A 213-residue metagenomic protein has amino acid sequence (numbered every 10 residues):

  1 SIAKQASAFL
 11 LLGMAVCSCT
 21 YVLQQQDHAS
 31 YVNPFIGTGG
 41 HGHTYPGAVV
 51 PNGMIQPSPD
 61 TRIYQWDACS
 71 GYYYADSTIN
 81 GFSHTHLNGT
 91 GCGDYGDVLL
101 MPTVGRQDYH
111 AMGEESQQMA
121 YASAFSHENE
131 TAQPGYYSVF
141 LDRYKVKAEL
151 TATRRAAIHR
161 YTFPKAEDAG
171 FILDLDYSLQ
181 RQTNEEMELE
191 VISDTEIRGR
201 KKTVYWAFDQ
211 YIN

Functional and structural regions predicted by a protein language model:
S1-L10: Bacterial N-terminal signal peptides that target proteins for export
S7, A15-C17, D67: Secreted/extracellular small peptides and ectodomain modules produced from precursors
L12-M14, V191: Generic detector of low-complexity/intrinsically disordered segments and short hydrophobic N-terminal stretches
M14-Q26: Bacterial Sec-dependent signal peptides at the C-terminal "C-region" and cleavage site
L23-N213: Accessory carbohydrate-recognition regions in carbohydrate-active enzymes
